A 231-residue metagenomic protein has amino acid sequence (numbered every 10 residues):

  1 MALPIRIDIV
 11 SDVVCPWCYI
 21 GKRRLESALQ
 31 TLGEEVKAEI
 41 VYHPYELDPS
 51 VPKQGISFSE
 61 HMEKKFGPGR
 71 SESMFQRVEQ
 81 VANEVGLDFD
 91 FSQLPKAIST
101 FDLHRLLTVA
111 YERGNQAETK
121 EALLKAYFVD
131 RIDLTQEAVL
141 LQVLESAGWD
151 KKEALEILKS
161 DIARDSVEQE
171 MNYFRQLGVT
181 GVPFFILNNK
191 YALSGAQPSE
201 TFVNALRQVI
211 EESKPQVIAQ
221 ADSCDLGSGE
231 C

Functional and structural regions predicted by a protein language model:
L3, I7-S11, I20-E34, Y42 (+1 more regions): C-terminal cap of thioredoxin/glutaredoxin-like
P16: Cys/His/Pro-rich metal-binding microdomains
R23-Y127, C224, G229-C231: Structural alpha/beta surface segment adjacent to cysteine/selenocysteine redox centers across thiol/disulfide enzymes
